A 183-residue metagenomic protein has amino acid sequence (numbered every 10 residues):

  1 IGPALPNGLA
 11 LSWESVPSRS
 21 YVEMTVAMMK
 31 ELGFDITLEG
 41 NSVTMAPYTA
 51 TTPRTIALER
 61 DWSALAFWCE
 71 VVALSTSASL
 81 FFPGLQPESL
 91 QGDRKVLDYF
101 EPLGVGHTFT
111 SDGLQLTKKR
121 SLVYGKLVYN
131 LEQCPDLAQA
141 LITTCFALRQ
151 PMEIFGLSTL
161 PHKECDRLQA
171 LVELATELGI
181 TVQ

Functional and structural regions predicted by a protein language model:
I1-Q183: Short, structured segments at the rim of ligand-binding sites
